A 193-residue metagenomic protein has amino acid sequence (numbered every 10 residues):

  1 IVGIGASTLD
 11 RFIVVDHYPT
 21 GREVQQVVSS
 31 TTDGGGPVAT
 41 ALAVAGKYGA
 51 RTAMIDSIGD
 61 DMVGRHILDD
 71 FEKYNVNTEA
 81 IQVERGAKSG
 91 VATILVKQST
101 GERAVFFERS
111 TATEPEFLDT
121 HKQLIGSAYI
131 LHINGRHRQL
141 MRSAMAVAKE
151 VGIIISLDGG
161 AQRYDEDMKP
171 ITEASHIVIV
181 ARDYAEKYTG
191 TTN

Functional and structural regions predicted by a protein language model:
I1-S57, M62-H66, K73, S99: Glycine-rich phosphate/adenosyl-contacting loop at the front of the ribokinase-like
I1-S7, D70-V83, L95-N193: Ribokinase/PfkB-type carbohydrate-kinase core domain
D33, V83-R85: Short Gly/Pro-enriched turn/cap motifs at secondary-structure boundaries
A87-G90: A short, glycine/Asx- and small/polar-enriched loop/turn that sits immediately N-terminal to a beta-strand
